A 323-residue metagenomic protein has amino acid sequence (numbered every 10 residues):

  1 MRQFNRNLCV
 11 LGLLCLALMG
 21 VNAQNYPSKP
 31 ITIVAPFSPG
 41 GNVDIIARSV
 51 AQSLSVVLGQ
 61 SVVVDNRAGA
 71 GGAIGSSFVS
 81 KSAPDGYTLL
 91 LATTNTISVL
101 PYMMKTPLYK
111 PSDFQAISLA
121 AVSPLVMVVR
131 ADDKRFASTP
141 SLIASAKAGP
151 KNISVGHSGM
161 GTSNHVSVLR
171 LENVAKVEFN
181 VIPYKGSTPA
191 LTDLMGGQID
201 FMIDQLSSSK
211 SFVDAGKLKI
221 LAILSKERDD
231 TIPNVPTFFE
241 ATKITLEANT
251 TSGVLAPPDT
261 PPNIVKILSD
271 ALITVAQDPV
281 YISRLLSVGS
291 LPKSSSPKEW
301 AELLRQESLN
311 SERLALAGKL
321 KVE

Functional and structural regions predicted by a protein language model:
M1-V10: Bacterial N-terminal signal peptides that target proteins for export
C9-A17: Bacterial N-terminal signal peptides
A23-D113, N152, N173-Q205, F212 (+2 more regions): N-terminal (or domain-start) structured segment
S28-P30, N173, D214, P262-E323: An extracytoplasmic/periplasmic, membrane-proximal ligand-sensing/linker region
N42, I46, V50, G75 (+11 more regions): Stable alpha-helical elements in mature extracytoplasmic
K81-Y87, Y102-P189, F238, N249-R284: Hinge/capping helix and adjacent helix->loop/strand transition within the periplasmic-binding protein
T93-T94, A131, Q205-S207, S225-K226 (+1 more regions): Short secondary-structure boundary segments
K110-L119, E178-I182, D200, K210-E247 (+1 more regions): Short beta-strand->loop
